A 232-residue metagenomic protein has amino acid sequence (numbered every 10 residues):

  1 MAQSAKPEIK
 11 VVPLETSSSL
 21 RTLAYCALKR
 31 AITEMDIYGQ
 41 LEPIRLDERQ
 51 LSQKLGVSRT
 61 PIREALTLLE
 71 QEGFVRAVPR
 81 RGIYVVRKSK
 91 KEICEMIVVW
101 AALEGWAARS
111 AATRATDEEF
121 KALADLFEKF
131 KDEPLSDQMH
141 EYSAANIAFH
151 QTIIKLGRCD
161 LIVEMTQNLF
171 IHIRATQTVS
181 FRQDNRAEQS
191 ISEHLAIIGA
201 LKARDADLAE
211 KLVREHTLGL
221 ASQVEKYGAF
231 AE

Functional and structural regions predicted by a protein language model:
M1-G105, R109, T113, K226-E232: Short linear motifs at protein or domain termini
A2-S4, Q183-E232: C-terminal regulatory/effector modules of DNA-binding transcriptional regulators
L20, E95, V99, A115-A122 (+3 more regions): A generic short alpha-helical patch detector that favors 3-5-residue windows in or near N-terminal regions
A31, M35, G39, F130 (+3 more regions): A short secondary-structure junction motif
I32, A111, P134, L201-K202: Hydrophobic residues in alpha-helical segments
S89-I93, A108-A115, E133-D137, G157-R158 (+1 more regions): A ubiquitous short alpha-helical element
D117-T178, S192-G199, L208-G219: Conserved amphipathic alpha-helical segments that form helical-bundle/coiled-coil interaction surfaces
